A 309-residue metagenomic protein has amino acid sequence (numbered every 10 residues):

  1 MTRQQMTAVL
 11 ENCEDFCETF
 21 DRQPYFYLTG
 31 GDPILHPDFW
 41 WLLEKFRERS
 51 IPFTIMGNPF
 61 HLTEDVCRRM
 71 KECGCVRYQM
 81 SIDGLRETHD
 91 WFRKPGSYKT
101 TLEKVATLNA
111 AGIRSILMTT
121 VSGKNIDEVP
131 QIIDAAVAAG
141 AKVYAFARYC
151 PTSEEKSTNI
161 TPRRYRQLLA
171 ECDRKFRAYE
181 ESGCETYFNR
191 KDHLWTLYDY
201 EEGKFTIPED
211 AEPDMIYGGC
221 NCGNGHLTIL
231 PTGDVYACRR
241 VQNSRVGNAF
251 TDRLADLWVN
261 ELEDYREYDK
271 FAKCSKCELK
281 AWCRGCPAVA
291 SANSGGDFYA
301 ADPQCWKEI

Functional and structural regions predicted by a protein language model:
M1, C73-R77, S81, T88-G223 (+2 more regions): Radical SAM enzyme [4Fe-4S]-AdoMet core and its adjacent flexible, acidic and glycine-rich loops/tails across
M1-V76: Conserved alpha-helical substructure of the radical SAM core
M6, Y165-L168, L254: Hydrophobic/aromatic residues in well-formed alpha-helices
C17-R22, E212-D214, E263-D264: N-terminal [4Fe-4S]-dependent radical SAM core
G31, D83, Y149, W282 (+1 more regions): Flexible loop residues that form catalytic and substrate-binding hotspots at small-molecule/glycan-binding clefts
V235-I309: Flexible mid-to-C-terminal extensions adjoining Fe-S/redox cofactors in radical SAM and related proteins
